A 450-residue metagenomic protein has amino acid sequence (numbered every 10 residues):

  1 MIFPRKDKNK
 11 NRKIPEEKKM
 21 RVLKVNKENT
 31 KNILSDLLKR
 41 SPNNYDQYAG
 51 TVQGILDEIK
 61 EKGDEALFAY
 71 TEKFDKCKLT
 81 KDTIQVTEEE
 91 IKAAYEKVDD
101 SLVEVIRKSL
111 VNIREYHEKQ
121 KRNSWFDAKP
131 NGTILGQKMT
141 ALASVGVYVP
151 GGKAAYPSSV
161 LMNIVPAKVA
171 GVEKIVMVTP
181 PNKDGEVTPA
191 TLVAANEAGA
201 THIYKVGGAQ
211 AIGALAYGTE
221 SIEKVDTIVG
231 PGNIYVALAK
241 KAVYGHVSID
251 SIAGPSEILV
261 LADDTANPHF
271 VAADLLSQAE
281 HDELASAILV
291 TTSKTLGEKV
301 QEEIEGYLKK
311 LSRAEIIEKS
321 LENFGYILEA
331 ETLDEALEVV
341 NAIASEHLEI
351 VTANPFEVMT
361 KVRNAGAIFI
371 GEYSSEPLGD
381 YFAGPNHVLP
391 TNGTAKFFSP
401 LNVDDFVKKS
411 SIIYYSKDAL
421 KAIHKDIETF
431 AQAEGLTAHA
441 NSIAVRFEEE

Functional and structural regions predicted by a protein language model:
R5-K19: Short, Lys/Arg-enriched N-terminal segments with co-localized hydrophobic residues within the first ~10-30 amino acids
E16-A143: N-terminal Rossmann-like NAD(P)+-binding subdomain of aldehyde/semialdehyde dehydrogenases
D127-V193: Conserved small-residue-rich beta-alpha loop and adjacent elements that most often cradle the phosphate/pyrophosphate
M162-E173, N196-A198, A216-I222, K240-A242 (+1 more regions): Alpha-helix C-terminal capping segments
A200-F270, D274-S277, H281-S286: Conserved NAD(P)+-binding/catalytic subdomain of aldehyde/semialdehyde dehydrogenases
H281, L289-K361, A365: A glycine- and small/hydrophobic-rich beta-loop-beta segment that serves as a flexible "lid/hinge" or phosphate-binding
A342-E450: C-terminal core of ALDH-fold dehydrogenases
